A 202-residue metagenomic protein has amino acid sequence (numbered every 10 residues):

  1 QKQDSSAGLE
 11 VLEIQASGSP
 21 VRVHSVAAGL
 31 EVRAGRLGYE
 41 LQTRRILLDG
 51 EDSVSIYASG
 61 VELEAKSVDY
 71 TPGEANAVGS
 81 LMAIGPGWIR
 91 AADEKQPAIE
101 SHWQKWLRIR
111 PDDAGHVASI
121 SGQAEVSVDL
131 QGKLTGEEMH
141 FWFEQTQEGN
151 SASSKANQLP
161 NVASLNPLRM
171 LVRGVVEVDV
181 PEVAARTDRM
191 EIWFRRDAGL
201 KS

Functional and structural regions predicted by a protein language model:
Q1-S202: Mature-chain termini and adjacent capping regions
